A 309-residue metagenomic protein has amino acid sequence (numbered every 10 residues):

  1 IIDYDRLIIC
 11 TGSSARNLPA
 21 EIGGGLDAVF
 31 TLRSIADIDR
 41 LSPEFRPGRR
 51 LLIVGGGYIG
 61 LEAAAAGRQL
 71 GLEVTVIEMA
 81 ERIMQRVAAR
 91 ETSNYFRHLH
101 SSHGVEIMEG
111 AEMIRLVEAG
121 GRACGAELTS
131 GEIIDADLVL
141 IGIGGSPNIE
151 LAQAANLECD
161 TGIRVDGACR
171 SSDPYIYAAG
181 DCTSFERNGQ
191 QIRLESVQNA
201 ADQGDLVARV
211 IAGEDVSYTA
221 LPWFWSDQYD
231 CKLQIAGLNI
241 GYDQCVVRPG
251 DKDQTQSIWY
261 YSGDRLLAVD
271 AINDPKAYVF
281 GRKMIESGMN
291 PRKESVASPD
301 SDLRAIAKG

Functional and structural regions predicted by a protein language model:
I2, Q69-V165: A Rossmann-like FAD-binding core segment of flavoenzymes
I2-S14, V54, V74, I134-G144 (+2 more regions): Short hydrophobic core segments
R6, T11-L70: Glycine-rich dinucleotide-binding loop and its adjacent helix/turn
I9-C10, I53, L128, I141 (+2 more regions): Redox-cofactor binding/interface segments in oxidoreductases and associated redox assembly factors
G25-R46, E118-R122, A126-E127, E132-L206: FAD-site-proximal beta/loop scaffold in flavoenzymes
L41, P291-G309: Cysteine/selenocysteine-centered motifs that mediate thiol-based redox chemistry or coordinate metal-sulfur cofactors
C182-V279: Mid-to-C-terminal Rossmann-like scaffold of FAD/NAD(P)H-dependent oxidoreductases
P275-E294: A short, polar/charged loop-to-alpha-helix boundary motif
